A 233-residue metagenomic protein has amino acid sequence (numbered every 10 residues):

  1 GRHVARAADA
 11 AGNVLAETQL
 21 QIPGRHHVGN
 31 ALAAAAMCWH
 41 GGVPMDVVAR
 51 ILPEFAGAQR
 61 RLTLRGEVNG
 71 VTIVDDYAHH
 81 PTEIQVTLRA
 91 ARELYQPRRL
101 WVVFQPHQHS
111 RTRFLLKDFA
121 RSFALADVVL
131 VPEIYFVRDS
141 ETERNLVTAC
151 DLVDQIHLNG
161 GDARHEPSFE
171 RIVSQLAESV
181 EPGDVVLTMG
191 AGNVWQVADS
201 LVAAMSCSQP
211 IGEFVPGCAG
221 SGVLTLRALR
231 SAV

Functional and structural regions predicted by a protein language model:
G1-E17, E54, A58-R65: Extended acidic/charged loop-beta regions that coordinate divalent cations and stabilize anionic phosphate/carboxylate
Q19-Q21: Generic structural detector for well-ordered beta-strands
P23-H26, A33-V233: ATP-dependent carboxylate-amine ligase
